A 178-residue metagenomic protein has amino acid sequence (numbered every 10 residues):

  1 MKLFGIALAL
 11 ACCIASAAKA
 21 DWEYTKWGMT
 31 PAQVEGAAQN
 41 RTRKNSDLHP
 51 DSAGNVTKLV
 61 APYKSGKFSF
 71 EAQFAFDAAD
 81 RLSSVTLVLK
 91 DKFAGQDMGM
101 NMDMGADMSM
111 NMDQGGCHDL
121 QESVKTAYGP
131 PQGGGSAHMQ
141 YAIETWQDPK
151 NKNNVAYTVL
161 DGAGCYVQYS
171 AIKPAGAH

Functional and structural regions predicted by a protein language model:
M1-A9: Sec-dependent signal peptide recognition, specifically the positively charged N-region followed immediately by
G5, S69-E71, D77, A94 (+1 more regions): Compositionally biased, low-structure terminal segments
A11, S46-D47, A72-F74: Intrinsically disordered, low-complexity boundary segments flanking structured domains
I14-A17: N-terminal signal peptide c-region/cleavage motif recognized by signal peptidases
K19-K58, S84-H178: Non-cytosolic coordination micro-motifs
K58-A79: Compositionally biased P/S/T/G-rich terminal and signal peptide-adjacent segments that lie outside catalytic cores
